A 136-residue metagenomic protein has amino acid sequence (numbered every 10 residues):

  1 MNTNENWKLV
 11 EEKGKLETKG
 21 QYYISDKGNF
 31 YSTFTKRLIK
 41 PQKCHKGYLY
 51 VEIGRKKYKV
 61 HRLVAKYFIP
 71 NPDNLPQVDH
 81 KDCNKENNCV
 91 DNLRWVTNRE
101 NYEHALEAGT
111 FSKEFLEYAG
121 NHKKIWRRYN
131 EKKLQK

Functional and structural regions predicted by a protein language model:
M1-V78, D82-K136: Conserved recognition-core residues within compact binding domains
